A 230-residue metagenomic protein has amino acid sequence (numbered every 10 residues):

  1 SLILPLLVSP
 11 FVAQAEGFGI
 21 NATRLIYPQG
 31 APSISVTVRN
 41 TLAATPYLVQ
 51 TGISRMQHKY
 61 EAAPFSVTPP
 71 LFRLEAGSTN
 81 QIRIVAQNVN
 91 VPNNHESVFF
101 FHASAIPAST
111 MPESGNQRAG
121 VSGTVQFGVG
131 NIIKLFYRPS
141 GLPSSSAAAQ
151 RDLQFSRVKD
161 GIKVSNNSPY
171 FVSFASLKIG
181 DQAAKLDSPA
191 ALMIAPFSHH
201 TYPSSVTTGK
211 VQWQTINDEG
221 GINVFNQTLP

Functional and structural regions predicted by a protein language model:
S1-S9: Bacterial N-terminal signal peptides
A15-R39, S144-Q154: Beta-sheet-dominated interaction scaffolds and their linkers
Q29-S35, N94-V98, V158: Short, solvent-exposed loop/turn segments enriched in Ser/Thr/Gly
I34-N40, I84, F99-S104, G161-N166: Buried hydrophobic-core signal for structured, non-transmembrane domains
L42-K59, S168-A184: Short acidic, flexible loop segments centered on an aromatic residue
H58-V91, Q182-K210: Intrinsically disordered, low-complexity Pro/Gly/Ser/Thr-rich segments with frequent PxxP/GP/PP motifs and embedded
V89-P143, A147-A148, L153, T208-P230: Terminal connector regions
L153-P230: Intrinsically disordered, low-complexity segments enriched in serine, threonine, and glycine
